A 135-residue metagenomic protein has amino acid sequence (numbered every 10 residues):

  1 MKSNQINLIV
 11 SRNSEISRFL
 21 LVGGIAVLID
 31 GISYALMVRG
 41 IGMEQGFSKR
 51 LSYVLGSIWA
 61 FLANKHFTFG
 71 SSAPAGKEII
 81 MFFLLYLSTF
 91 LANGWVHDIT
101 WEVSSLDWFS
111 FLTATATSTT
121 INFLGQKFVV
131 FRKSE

Functional and structural regions predicted by a protein language model:
K2-E135: Interaction-mediating elements
